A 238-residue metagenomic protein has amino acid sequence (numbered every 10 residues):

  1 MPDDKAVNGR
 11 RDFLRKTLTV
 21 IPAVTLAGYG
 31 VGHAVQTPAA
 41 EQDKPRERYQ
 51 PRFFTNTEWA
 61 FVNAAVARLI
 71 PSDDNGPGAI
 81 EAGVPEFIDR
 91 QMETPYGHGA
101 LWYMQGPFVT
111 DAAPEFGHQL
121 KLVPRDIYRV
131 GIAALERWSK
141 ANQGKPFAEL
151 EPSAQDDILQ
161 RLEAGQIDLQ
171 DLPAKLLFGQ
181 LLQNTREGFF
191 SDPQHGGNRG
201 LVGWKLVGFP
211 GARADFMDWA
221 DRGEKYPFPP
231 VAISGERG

Functional and structural regions predicted by a protein language model:
P2-D4, R46-R48, T57-A64, N75-G238: Mature-region segments of soluble proteins
A6-R11, T25-A67: C-terminal segment of N-terminal export signals and the immediately downstream linker at the start of the mature
T17-T25: Sec-dependent signal peptide hydrophobic core
V20, R68, G188: Short alpha-helical functional segments enriched in proximate histidine and acidic residues
I70-S72: Structural recognition of short helix-loop-helix hairpins that underlie histone-fold modules
